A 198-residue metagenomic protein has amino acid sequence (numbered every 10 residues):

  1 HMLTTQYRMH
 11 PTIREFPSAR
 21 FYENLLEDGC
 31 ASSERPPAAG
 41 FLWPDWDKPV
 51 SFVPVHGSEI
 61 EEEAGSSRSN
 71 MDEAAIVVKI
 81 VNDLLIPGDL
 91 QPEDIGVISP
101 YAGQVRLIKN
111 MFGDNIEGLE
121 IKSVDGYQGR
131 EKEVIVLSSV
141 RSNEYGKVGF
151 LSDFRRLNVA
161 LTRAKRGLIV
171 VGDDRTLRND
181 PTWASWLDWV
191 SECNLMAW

Functional and structural regions predicted by a protein language model:
H1, G146-W198: Helicase C-terminal subdomain and adjacent C-terminal extension
H1-P37, D174: Conserved coupling/interface region of RecA-like P-loop/ASCE motor cores
L3, V53-V55, L137: Hydrophobic residues at beta-strand termini and immediately following loops that shape nucleotide-binding pockets
Y7-H10, R14, A74-V78, A102-V105 (+3 more regions): Amphipathic alpha-helical transducer elements in NTP-driven molecular machines
Y7-P11, A102-Q104, Y127-Q128, R141-E144 (+1 more regions): Conserved nucleotide-binding/hydrolysis micro-motifs of P-loop NTPases
E27, E93-G96, G113-V124: Conserved RecA-like helicase motor-core motifs
D28-N110: Conserved helicase/translocase motor-coupling segment
K122, G126-S142, N158-V159, G167-V171: A short beta-strand element within the Helicase C-terminal
